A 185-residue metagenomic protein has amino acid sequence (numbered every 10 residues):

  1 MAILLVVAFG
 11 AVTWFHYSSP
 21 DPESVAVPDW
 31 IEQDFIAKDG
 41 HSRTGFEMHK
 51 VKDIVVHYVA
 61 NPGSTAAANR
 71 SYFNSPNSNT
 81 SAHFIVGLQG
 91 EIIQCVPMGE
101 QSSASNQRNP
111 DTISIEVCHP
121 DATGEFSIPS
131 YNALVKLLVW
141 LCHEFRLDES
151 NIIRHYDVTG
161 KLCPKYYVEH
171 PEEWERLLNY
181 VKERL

Functional and structural regions predicted by a protein language model:
M1-S105: N-terminal catalytic cores of peptidoglycan-degrading enzymes
T13-Q33, D121-L185: Basic/polar, cationic surfaces and motifs that engage anionic cell-wall and phosphate/carboxylate ligands
K50, D111, R146-D148: Short loop/turn motifs at secondary-structure junctions
V55, S114-E116, I153: Soluble periplasmic/extracytoplasmic beta-strand elements of cell-envelope proteins
A60, V117, Y156: Short, small-residue-rich loop/turn micro-motifs
A104-N106, K161-L162: Short acidic/His/Gly/Ser-rich catalytic and metal-binding motifs that mark active-site loops of diverse hydrolases
R108, E116-A122: Cell-envelope and extracellular/periplasmic
